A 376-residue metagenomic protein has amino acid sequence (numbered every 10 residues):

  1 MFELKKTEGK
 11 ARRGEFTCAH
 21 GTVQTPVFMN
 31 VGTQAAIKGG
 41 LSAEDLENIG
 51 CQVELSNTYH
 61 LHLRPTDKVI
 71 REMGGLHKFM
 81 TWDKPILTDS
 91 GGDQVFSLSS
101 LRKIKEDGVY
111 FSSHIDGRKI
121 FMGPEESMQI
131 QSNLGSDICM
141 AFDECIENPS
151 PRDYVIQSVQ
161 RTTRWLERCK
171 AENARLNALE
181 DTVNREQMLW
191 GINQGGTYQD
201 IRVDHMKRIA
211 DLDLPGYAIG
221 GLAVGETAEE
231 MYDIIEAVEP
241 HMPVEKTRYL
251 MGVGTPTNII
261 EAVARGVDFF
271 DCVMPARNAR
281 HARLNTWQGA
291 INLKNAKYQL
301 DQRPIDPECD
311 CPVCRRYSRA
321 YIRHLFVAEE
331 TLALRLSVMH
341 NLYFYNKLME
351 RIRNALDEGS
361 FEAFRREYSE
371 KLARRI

Functional and structural regions predicted by a protein language model:
M1-T17, V23-G32, G39-G40, D143-P149 (+1 more regions): C-terminal extensions of enzymes
M1-V183, A296-Q299: Non-catalytic, usually N-terminal nucleic-acid engagement modules in DNA/RNA processing proteins
G21, E54, D89, Q131 (+5 more regions): Conserved, mostly hydrophobic/aromatic
S127, S158, T162-W165, C169 (+5 more regions): Alpha-helical packing segments of well-folded alpha/beta enzyme cores
S136, E167, A171-A174, P240-P243 (+4 more regions): Generic secondary-structure signature for well-ordered alpha-helical cores
N148-P151, I156, G216-L222, T331-L334: Glycine- and acidic
Q160-T163, E172, L176, N184 (+1 more regions): Glycine-rich phosphate/ribose-binding loops and adjacent secondary-structure elements that form binding surfaces
E172-T182, K246, I352-F364: Surface-exposed helix-capping loop/turn segments at secondary-structure junctions
